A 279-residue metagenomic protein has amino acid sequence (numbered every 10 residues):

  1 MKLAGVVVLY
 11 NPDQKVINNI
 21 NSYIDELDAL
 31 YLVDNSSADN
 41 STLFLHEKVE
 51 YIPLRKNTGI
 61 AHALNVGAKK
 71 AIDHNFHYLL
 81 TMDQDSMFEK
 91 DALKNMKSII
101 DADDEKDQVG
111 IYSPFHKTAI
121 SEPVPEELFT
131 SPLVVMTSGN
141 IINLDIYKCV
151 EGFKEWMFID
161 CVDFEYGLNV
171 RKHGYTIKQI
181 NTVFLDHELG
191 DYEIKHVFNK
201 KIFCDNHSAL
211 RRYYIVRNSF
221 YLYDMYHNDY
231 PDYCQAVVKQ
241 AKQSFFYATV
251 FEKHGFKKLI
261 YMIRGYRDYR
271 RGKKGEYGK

Functional and structural regions predicted by a protein language model:
V6-E26: Short, well-formed alpha-helical segments that are part of the catalytic scaffolds of diverse glycosyltransferases
D34-L43, K56, S86-M87: A conserved acidic beta->alpha catalytic loop
L54-D73: Glycine-rich, basic loop-to-helix element that forms the pyrophosphate-binding segment of sugar-nucleotide handling
F76-D85: Short beta-strand-to-loop acidic/aromatic patch adjacent to the donor-nucleotide binding site
K90-P125: Conserved donor NDP-sugar-binding/catalytic core segment of glycosyltransferases
P123-I142, C204-H207: A recurrent flexible, glycine/aromatic-enriched loop bordering the glycosyltransferase active site that acts as
I146, V150, W156-L189: A short, conserved alpha-helix in the catalytic core of glycosyltransferases
D224-K279: Non-catalytic, C-terminal membrane-associated alpha-helical segments of glycosyltransferases
